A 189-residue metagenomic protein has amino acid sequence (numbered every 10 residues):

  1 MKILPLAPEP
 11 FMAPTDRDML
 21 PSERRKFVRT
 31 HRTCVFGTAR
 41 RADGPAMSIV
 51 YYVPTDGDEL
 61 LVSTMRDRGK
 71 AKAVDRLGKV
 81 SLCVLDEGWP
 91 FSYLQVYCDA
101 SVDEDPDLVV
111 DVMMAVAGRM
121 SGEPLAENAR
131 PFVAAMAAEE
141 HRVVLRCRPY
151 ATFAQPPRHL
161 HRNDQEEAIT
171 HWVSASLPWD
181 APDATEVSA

Functional and structural regions predicted by a protein language model:
M1-M19, S92-A189: Charged, gly/pro-rich active-site loop segments
R17-R29: Mobile-element integrase/transposase regions, centering on the N-terminal DNA-binding/Zn-coordinating module
L20-E23, M47-I49, D67-G69, P131-V133: A generic local structural motif
R24, K70-A73, V109-V112, V116: Amphipathic alpha-helical interface surfaces
V28-R29, D75-R76, A137-A138: Alpha-helix boundary recognition
H31-R66, V74, V80-L85, Y93-V96: Short beta-strand segments
M65-R68, L77-S81, G122-V133: Short acidic (Asp/Glu) patches
R68-K70, W89, H161-R162: Short, surface-exposed beta-strand-loop junctions and turns on beta-sheet-rich folds
